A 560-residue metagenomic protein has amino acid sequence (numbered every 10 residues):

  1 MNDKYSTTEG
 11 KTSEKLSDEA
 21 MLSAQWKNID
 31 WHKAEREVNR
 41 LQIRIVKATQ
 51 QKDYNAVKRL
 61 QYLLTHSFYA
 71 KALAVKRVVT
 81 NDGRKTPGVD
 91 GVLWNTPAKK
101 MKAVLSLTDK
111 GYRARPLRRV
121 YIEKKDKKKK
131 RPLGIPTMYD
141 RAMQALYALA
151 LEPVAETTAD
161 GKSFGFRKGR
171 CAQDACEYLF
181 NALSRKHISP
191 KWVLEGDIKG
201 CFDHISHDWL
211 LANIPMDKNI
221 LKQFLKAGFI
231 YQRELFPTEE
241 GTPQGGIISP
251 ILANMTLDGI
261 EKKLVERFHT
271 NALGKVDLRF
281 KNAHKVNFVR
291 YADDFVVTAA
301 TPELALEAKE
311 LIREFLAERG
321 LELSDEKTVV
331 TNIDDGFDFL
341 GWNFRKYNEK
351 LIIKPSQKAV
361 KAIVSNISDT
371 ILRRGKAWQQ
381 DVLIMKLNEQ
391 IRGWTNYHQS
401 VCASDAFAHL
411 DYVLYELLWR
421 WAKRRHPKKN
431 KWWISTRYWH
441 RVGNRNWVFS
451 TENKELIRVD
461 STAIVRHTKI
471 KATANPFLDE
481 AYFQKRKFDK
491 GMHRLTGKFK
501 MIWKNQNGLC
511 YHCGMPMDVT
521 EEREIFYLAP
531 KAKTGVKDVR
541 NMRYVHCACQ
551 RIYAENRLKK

Functional and structural regions predicted by a protein language model:
A24-G83, L149-G165: Charged boundary/loop elements
S106, K110, T158-K162, R167 (+2 more regions): Conserved polymerase palm-domain catalytic core
K226, Q232-L235, R319-L383, E389-R392: A conserved non-catalytic segment of reverse transcriptases and RNA-directed RNA polymerases corresponding to the late
L383-K429, T436-Y438: Non-catalytic, peripheral interaction segments enriched in hydrophobic/basic residues
V413-L495: Extended C-terminal regions of large enzymes
K498-N507, G535-R540: Short, flexible, mixed-charge glycine/proline-rich loop motifs that serve as phosphate/nucleic-acid-contacting
G514-C547, R551-Y553, L558: Histidine-centered nuclease catalytic patch
